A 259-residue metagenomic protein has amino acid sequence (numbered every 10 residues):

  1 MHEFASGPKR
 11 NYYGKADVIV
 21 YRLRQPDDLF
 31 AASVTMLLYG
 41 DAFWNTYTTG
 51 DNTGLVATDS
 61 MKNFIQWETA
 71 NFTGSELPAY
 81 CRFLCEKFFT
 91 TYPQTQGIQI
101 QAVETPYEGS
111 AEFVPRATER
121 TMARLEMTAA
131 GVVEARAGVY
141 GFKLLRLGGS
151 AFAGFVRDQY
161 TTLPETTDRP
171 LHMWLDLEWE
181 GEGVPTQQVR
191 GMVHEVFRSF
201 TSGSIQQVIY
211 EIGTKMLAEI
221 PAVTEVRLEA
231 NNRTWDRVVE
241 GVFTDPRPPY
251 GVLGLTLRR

Functional and structural regions predicted by a protein language model:
M1-R259: N-terminal intrinsically disordered, cationic/polar leader segments that include organellar targeting peptides
